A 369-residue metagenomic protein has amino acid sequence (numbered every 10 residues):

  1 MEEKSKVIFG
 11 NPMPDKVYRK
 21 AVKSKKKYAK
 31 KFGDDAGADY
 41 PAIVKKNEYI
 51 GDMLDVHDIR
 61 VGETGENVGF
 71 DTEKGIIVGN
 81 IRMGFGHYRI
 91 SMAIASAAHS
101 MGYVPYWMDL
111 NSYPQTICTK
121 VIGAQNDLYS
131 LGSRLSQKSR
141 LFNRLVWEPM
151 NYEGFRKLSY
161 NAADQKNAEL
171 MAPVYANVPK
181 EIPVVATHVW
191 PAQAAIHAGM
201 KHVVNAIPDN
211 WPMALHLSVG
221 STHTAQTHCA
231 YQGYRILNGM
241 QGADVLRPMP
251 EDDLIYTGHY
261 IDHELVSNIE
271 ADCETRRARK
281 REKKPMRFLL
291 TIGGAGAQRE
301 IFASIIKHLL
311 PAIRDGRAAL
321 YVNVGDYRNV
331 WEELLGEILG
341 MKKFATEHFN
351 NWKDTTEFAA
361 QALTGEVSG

Functional and structural regions predicted by a protein language model:
E2-R60, M92-A172, G325-W331, G336-T364: Conserved N-terminal ligand/cofactor-binding loop architecture of enzyme catalytic domains
A36-V68, V204-P208, T257-R279: Short N-terminal or domain-adjacent regulatory/targeting segments
E66-I76, M200, R281-F288: A short, charged/proline- and glycine-enriched loop that marks the coil->beta-strand transition at the N-terminal
N80-Y88, V184-A194, G293-R299, I305 (+1 more regions): Gly/Ser/Thr-rich loops at beta-strand to alpha-helix junctions that form or flank small-molecule/cofactor-binding
G84-S96, L135-P250: Active-site and donor-binding regions of nucleotide-sugar-utilizing enzymes
Y88-H99, F302-I313: Histidine-anchored nucleotide/phosphate-binding helix
G220-L310, N323-E332: A nucleotide-sugar donor-handling region in carbohydrate enzymes
G369: A donor-sugar binding/catalytic signature common to diverse glycosyltransferases and related nucleotide-sugar
